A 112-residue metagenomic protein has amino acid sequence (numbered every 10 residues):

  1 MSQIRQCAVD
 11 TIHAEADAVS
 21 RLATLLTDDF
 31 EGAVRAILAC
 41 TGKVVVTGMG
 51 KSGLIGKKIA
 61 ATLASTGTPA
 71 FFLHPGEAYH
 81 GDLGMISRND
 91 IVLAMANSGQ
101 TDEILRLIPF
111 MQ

Functional and structural regions predicted by a protein language model:
M1-G42: An N-terminal, well-structured beta->alpha segment
G42-Q112: Glycine-rich phosphate-binding loops that contact phosphosugars or nucleotide phosphates
